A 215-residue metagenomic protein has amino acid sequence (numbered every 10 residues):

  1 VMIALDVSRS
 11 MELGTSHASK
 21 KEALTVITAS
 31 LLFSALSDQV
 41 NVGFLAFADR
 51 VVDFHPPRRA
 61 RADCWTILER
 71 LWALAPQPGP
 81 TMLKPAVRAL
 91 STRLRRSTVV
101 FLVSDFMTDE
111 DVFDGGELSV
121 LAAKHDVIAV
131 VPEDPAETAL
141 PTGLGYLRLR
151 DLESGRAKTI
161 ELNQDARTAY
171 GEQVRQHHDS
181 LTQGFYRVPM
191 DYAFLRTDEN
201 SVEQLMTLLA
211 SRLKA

Functional and structural regions predicted by a protein language model:
V1-A29, F33-A215: Exposed, interaction-prone extracellular/peripheral surfaces
